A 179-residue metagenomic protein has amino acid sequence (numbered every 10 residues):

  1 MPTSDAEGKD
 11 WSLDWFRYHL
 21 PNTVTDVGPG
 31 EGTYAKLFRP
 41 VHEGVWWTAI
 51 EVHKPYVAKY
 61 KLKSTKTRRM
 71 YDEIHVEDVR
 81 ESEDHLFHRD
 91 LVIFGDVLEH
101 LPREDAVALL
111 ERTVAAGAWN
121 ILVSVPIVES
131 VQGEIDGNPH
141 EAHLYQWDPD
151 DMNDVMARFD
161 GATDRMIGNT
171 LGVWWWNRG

Functional and structural regions predicted by a protein language model:
M1-F87, E104-E111, A116, G137-D154 (+1 more regions): Conserved N-terminal segment of class I S-adenosyl-L-methionine
K54, V128-E129: Short, glycine/serine-rich, charged loops/turns that create anion-binding and catalytic segments at active sites
I93: A conserved beta-strand element that flanks and buttresses the S-adenosyl-L-methionine
V97: Hydrophobic adenine-recognition pocket in adenosine-nucleotide-binding enzymes
H100-L101: A short His-aromatic
A118-P126: Conserved beta-strand signature within the Rossmann-like core of class I S-adenosyl-L-methionine
S130, R178-G179: Intrinsic-disorder/low-complexity, polar/charged segments
V131-I135: A short acidic, helix-capping loop that chelates divalent metal ions and anchors anionic groups
